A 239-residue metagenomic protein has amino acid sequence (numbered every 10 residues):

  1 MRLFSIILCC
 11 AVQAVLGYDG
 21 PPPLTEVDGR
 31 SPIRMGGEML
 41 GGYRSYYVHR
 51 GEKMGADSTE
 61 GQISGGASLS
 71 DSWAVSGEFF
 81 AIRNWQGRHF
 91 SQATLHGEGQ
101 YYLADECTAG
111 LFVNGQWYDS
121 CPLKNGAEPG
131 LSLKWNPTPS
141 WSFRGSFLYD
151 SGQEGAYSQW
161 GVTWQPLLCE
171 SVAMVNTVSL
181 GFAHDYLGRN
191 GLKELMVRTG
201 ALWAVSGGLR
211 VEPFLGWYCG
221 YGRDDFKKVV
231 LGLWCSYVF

Functional and structural regions predicted by a protein language model:
V15-L40, R50-E52, T163-P166, V172: Outer-membrane beta-barrel biogenesis signature
S31, S45, G65-D71, G99-Y101 (+7 more regions): Residue-level signature of outer-membrane beta-barrel architecture
G37-M39, D71-G77, A104-L111, P139-G145 (+2 more regions): Repeated loop/turn-to-beta-strand initiation elements of outer-membrane beta-barrel proteins
G37-M39, T59-I63, A93-G97, A127-L131 (+4 more regions): Hydrophobic, lipid-facing positions within transmembrane beta-strands of outer-membrane proteins
L40-V48, E78-I82, H96, Q100 (+7 more regions): Outer-membrane beta-barrel pore domains and translocons
H49-S58, I82-Q92, W117-A127, L148-Q159 (+2 more regions): Solvent-exposed loop/turn segments connecting transmembrane beta-strands in outer-membrane beta-barrel proteins
A173-D224: Outer membrane beta-barrel transmembrane domains
W203, F226-F239: Outer-membrane beta-barrel "beta-signal"
